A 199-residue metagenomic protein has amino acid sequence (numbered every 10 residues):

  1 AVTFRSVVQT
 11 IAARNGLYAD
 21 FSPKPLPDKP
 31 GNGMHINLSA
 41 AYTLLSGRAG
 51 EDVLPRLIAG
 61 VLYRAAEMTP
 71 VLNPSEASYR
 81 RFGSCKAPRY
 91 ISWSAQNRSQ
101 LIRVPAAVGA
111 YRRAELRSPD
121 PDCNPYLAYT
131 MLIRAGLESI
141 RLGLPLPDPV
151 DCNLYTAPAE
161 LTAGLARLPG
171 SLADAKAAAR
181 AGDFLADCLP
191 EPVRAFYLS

Functional and structural regions predicted by a protein language model:
A1-L26, P30-S39: Helix-rich catalytic cores of soluble enzyme domains
V7-A13, L17-D20, A41-S199: Catalytic-core signal marking the mid-to-C-terminal active-site face
